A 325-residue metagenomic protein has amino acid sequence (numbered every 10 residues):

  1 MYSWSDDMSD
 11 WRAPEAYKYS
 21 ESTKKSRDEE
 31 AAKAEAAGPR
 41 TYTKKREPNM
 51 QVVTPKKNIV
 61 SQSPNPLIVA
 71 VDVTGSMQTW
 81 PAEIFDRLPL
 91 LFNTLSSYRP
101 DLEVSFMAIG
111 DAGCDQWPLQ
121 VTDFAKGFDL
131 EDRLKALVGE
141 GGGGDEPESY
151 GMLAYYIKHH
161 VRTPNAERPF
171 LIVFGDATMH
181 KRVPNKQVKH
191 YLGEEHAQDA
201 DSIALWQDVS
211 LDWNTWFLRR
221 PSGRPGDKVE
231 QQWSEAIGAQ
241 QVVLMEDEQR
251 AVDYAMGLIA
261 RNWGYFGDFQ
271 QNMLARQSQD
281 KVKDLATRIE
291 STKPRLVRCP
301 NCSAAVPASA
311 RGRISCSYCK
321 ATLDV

Functional and structural regions predicted by a protein language model:
M1-V325: Acidic, low-complexity intrinsically disordered regions
